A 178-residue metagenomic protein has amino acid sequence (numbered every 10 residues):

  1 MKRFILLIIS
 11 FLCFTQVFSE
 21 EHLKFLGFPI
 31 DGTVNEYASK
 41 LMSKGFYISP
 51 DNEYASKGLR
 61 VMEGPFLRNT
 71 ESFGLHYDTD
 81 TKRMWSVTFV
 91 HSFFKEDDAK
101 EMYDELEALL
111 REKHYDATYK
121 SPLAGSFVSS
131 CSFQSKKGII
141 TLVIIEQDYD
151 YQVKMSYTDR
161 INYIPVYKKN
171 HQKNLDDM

Functional and structural regions predicted by a protein language model:
F4-T15: Sec-dependent N-terminal signal peptides
L7, F18, M84-V87: A short alpha-helix capping/helix-coil boundary motif
E20-A55, F89-M178: Non-cytosolic coordination micro-motifs
R60-L106: Mid-chain, structured segments of secreted extracytoplasmic proteins
